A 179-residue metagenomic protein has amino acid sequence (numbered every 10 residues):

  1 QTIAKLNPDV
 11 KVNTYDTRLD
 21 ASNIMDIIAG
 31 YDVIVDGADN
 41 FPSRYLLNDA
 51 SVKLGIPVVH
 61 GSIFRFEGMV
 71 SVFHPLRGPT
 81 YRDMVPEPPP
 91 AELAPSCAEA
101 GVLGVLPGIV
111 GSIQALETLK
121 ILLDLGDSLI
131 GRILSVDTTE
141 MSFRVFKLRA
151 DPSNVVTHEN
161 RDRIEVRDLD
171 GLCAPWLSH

Functional and structural regions predicted by a protein language model:
Q1-H179: Adenine nucleotide-associated cytosolic modules
